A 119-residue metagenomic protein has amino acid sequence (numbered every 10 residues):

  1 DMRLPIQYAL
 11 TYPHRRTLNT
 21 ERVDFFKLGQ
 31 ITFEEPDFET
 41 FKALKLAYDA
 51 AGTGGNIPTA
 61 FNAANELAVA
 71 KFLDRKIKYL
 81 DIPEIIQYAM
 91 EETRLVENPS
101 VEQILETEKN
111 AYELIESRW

Functional and structural regions predicted by a protein language model:
D1-W119: Catalytic, metal-anchored helix/loop core of enzyme active sites in primary metabolism
